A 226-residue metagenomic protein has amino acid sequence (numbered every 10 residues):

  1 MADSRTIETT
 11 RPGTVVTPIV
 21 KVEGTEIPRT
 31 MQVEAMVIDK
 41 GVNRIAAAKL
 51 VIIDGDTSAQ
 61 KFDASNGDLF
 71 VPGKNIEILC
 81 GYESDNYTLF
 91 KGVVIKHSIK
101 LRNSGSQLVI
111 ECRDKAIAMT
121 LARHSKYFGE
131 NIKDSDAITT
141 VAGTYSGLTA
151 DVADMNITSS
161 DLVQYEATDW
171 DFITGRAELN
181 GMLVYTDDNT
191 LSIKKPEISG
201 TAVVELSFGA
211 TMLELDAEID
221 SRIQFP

Functional and structural regions predicted by a protein language model:
M1-I117: Assembly/oligomerization scaffold segments
A2-T6, K96-S98, Q107-I110, D114-A116 (+1 more regions): Short beta-strand-centered interaction patches in the first periplasmic/extracellular domains of large envelope
I45, L89, G147, G181 (+1 more regions): Short secondary-structure junction motifs
A47, T120-A122, I138-V163: N-terminal export/assembly leaders
G81, D85, N131-T144, Y165-E178 (+1 more regions): Polar, S/T/G-rich
H124-K126: PEST-like low-complexity, intrinsically disordered acidic/proline/serine-rich tracts that flank trafficking/processing
E214-P226: C-terminal amphipathic alpha-helical segment
